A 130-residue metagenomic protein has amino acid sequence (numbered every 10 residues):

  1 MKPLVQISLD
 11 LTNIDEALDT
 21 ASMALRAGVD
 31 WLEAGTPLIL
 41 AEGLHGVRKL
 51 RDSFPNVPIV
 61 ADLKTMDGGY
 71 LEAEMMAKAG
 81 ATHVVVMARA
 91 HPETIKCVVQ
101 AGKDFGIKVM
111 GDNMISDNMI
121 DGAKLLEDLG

Functional and structural regions predicted by a protein language model:
M1-Y70: Conserved N-terminal beta1-alpha1 strand-loop-helix module at the mouth
G68-G130: Conserved anion-binding
